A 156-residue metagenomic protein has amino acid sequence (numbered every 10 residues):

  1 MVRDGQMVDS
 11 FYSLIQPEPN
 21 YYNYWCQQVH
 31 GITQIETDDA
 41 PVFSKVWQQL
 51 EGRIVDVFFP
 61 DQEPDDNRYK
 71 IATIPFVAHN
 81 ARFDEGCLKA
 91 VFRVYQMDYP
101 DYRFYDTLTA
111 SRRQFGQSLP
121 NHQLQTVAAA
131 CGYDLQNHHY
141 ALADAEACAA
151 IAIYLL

Functional and structural regions predicted by a protein language model:
M1-K89, D101, Q125-Y133, H139: Conserved non-catalytic scaffold segment of RNase H-like nuclease domains
D84, D106, D144: Acidic active-site catalytic centers that drive phospho-/nucleotidyl reactions and related ester hydrolyses
F92: Conserved hydrophobic residues forming the short capping helix/wall of the S-adenosyl-L-methionine
D98-Y105: Short hydrophobic/aromatic-enriched beta-strand-loop microsegments
Y105-N121: Short alpha-helix plus adjacent loop in nuclease-associated cores
Q117, H138-L142: Short glycine/threonine-rich catalytic loop with a Thr-x-Gly-x-Asp
A130, A149-L156: Acidic two-metal-ion nuclease catalytic site recognized across multiple nuclease folds, prominently DnaQ/RNase D-T
